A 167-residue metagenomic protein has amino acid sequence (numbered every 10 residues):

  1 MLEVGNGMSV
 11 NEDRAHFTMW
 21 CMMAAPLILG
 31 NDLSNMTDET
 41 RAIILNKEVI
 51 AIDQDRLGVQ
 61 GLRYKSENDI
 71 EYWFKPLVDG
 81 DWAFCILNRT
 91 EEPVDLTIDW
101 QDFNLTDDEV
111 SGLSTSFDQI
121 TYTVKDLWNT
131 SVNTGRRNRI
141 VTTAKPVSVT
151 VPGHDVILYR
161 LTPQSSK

Functional and structural regions predicted by a protein language model:
M1-D32: Glycan-recognition surfaces
N6, T40, I44-W82: Membrane-interfacial catalytic/cofactor-binding modules of polytopic membrane enzymes
E12-A15, F117, I140, P152: Active-site-proximal structural scaffolding
W20-M23, I28-G30, S66-S111, H154: Carbohydrate-binding surface patches
E92-L96, I120, V132-N133: Short acidic/proline- and small/hydrophobic-mixed sequence motifs that coincide with surface turns and coil-to-beta
D102-T130: Solvent-exposed beta-hairpin/edge-strand motifs
K125-D126, N133-T143: Short beta-strand and strand-turn-strand segments in soluble, beta-rich domains
I140-K167: C-terminal beta-strand-rich structural cap/linker in extracellular carbohydrate-active enzymes
